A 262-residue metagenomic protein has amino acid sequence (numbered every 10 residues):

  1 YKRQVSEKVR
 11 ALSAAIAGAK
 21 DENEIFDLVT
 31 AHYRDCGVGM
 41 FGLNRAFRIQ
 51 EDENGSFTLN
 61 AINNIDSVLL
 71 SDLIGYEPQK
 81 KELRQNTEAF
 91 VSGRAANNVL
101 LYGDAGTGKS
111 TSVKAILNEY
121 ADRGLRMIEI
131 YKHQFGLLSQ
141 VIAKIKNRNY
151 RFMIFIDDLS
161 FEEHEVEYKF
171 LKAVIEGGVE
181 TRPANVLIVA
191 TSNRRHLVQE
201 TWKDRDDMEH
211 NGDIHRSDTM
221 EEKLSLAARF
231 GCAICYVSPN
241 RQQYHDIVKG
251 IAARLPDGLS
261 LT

Functional and structural regions predicted by a protein language model:
R3-L59: Interdomain "pre-motor" coupling segment immediately N-terminal to P-loop NTPase/helicase cores
S13-A17, T58-K81: Dynamic helix-loop-helix/coil hinge segments at AAA+ ATPase domain boundaries and subdomain interfaces
A61-N64, E88-A96: Phosphate-binding P-loop
P78-S92: Pre-Walker A adenine-sensing motif
R94-V113: Walker A/P-loop nucleotide-binding motif
N118-F152, D158-H164: AAA+/P-loop NTPase substrate/partner-engagement loops
A143, E162-G212, D218: Conserved catalytic/switch belt of AAA+ P-loop NTPases
S192, E209-L224, G231-H245: Conserved AAA+ ATPase "SRH/arginine-finger" region at the nucleotide-binding site
